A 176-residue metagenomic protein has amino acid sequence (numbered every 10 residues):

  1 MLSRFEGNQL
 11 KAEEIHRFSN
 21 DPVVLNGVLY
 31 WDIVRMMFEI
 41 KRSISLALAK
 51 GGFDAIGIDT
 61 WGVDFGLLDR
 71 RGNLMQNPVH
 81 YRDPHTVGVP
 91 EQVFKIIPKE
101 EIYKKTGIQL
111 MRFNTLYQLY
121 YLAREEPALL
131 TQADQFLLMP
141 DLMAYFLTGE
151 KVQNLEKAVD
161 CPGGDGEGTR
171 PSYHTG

Functional and structural regions predicted by a protein language model:
M1-Q76, G88, K104: N-terminal glycine/serine-rich phosphate-binding loop of ATP-dependent small-molecule kinases, especially carbohydrate
S3, F38-S45, E91, Y120 (+3 more regions): A broad, structural surface signal
Y30, V93-I97, P171-S172: Short, surface-exposed amphipathic charged segments that create phosphate/polyanion-binding patches used for binding
L46-K50, K95, R124, A128-T131: Secondary-structure boundary motif
D54, N77-P78, A128-A133: Short active-site oxyanion
N73-L74, Q92, I96-I97, E101: Hydrophobic or amphipathic alpha-helical targeting/insertion segments
D83: Carbohydrate-associated surface elements
I102-G176: Gly/Ser/Thr-rich active-site cleft segment
